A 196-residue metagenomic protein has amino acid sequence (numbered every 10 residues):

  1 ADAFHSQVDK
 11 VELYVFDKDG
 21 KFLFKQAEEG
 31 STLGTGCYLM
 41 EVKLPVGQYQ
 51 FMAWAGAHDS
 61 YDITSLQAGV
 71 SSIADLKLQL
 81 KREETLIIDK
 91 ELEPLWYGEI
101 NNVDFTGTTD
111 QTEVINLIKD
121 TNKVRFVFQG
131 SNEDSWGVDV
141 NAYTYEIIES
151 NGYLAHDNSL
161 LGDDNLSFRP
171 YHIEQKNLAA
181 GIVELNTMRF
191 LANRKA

Functional and structural regions predicted by a protein language model:
A1, N116-S131: A short, Gly/Thr-enriched small/hydrophobic beta-strand-prone motif that recurs across taxa
D2-S6: Short consensus segments that form the blades of beta-propeller domains, in both extracellular/periplasmic
D9-L66, W136-A196: Tryptophan-paired
K21-D120: Short, low-hydrophobicity acidic/polar segments
